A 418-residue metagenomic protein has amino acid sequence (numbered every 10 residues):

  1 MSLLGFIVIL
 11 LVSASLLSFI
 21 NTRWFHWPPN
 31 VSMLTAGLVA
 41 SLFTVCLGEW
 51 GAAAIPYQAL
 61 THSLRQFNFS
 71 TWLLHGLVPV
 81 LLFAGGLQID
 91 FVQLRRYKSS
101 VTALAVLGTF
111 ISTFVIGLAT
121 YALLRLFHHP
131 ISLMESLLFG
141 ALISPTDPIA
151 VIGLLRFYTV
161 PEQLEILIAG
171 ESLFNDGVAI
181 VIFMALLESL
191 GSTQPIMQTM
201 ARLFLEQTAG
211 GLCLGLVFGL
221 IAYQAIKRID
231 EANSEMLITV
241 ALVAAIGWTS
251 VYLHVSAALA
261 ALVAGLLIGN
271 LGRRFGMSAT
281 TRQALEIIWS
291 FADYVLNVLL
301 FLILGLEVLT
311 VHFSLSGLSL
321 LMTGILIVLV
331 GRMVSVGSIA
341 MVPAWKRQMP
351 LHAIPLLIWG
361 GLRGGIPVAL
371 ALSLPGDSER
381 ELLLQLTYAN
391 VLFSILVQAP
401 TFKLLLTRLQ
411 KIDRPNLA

Functional and structural regions predicted by a protein language model:
M1-A418: Transmembrane helical cores of multi-pass secondary ion antiporters/exchangers
